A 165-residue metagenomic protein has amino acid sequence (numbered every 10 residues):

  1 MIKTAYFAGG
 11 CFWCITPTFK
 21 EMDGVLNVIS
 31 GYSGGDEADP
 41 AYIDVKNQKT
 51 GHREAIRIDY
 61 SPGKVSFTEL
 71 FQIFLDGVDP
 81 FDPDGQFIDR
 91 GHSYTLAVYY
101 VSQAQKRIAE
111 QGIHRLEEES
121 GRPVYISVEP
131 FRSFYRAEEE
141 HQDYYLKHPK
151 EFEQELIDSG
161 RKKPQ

Functional and structural regions predicted by a protein language model:
M1-Q165: Flexible coil/turn and secondary-structure edge motifs
